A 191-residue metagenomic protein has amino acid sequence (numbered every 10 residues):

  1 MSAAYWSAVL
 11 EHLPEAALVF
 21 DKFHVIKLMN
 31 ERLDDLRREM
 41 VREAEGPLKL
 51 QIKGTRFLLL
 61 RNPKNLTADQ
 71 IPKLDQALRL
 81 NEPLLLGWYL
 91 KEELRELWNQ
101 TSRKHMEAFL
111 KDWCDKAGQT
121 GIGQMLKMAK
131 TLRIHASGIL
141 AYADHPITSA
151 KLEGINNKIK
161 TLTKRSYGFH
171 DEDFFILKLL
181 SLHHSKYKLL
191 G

Functional and structural regions predicted by a protein language model:
S2-P14, F23-K27, E45-G191: Acidic/histidine-rich catalytic cores and adjacent linkers of DNA breakage/strand-transfer/modification proteins
A17-V19: Short hydrophobic alpha-helical runs that function as membrane-insertion/retention elements
N30-V41: Short, surface-exposed amphipathic charged segments that create phosphate/polyanion-binding patches used for binding
